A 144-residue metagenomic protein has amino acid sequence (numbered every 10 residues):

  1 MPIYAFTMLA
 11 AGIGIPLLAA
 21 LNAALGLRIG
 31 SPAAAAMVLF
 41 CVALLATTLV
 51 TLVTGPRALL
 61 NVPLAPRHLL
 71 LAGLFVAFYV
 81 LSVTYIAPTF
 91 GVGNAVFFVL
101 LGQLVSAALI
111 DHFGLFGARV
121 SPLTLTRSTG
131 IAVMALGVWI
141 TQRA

Functional and structural regions predicted by a protein language model:
M1-A10, A24-L27, C41-L69, F113 (+2 more regions): Membrane-interface interhelical linkers
A10-L17, L21, V50, L60-G93 (+1 more regions): Hydrophobic alpha-helical transmembrane segments of multi-pass membrane transport proteins, especially secondary
I13, L17, L45, L74 (+3 more regions): Hydrophobic/aromatic residues within the transmembrane alpha-helices of Major Facilitator Superfamily
A20-F40: Juxtamembrane helix-loop-helix junctions in multi-pass membrane proteins
L27-S31, S82-L101, G117: Structural motif at transmembrane-helix junctions in multi-pass transporters
V38, F98-V99, T126-T129: Hydrophobic core positions of alpha-helical segments in small-molecule transporters and transporter systems
V105-L115: Transmembrane alpha-helical segments of integral membrane proteins
T124-Q142: Hydrophobic transmembrane alpha-helices of multi-pass small-molecule transport proteins
